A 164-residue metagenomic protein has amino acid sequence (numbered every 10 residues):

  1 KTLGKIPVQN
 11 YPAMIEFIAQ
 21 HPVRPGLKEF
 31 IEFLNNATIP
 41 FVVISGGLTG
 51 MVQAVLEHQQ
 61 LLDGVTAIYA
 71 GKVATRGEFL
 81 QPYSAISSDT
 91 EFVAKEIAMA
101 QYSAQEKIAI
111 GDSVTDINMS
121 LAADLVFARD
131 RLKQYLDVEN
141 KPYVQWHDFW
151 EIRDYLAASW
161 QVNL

Functional and structural regions predicted by a protein language model:
K1-P40: A metal-dependent, Asp-based hydrolase signature
G26-P40, G47-L164: C-terminal cap/substrate-recognition subdomain and adjoining C-terminal extension of metal-dependent phosphatase-like
